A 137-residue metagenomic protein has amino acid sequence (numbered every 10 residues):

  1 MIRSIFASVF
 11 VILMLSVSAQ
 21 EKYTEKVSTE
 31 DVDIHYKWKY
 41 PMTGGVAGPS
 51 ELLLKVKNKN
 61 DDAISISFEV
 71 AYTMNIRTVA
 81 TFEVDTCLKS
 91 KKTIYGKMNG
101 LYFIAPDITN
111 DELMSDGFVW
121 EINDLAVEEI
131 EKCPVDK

Functional and structural regions predicted by a protein language model:
M1-T24: Bacterial Sec-dependent N-terminal signal peptides
E21-E51: Low-complexity, acidic Ser/Thr/Pro/Gly-rich terminal tails and inter-domain linkers that flank the onset of structured
V56-D62: Asparagine-centered strand-capping/turn motif at beta-strand->loop junctions
D62-V70: Short, hydrophobic/aromatic beta-strand segments
N75-E112: Intrinsically disordered, low-complexity Pro/Gly/Ser/Thr-rich segments with frequent PxxP/GP/PP motifs and embedded
N99-K137: Terminal connector regions
